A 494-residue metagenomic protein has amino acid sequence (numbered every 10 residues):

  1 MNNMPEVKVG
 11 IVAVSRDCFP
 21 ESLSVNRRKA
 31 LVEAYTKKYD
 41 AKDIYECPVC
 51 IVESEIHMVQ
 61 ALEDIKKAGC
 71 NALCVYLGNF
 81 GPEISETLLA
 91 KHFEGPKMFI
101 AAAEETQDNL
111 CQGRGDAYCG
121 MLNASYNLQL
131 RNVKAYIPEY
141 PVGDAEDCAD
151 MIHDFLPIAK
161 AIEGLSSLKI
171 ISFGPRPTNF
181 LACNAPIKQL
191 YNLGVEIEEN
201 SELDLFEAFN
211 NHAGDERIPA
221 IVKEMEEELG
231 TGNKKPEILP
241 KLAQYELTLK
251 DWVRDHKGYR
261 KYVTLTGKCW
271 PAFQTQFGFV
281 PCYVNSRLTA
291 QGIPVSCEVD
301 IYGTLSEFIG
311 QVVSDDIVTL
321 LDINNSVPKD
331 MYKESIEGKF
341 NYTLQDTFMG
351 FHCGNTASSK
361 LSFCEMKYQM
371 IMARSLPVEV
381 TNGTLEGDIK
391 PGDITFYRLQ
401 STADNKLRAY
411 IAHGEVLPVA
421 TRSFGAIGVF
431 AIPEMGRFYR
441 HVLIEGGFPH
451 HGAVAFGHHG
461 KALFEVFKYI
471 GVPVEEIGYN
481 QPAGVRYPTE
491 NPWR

Functional and structural regions predicted by a protein language model:
N2, V7-V9, E105-G232, I238: Cap/lid and interdomain-hinge subdomains that line or gate substrate/regulatory clefts in soluble alpha/beta enzymes
V32-I51, K134-Y140, V195-S201: Short beta-strand elements in bilobed, periplasmic/extracellular small-molecule ligand-binding domains
H57-C70, E86-L89, T248-G258: Short, well-structured alpha-helical segments in soluble
C70-N79, M98-I100, Y262-G267: Periplasmic-binding protein-like
L88-G115, L122-N127, K134, S286-V299: Short, acidic/small-residue loops that bind anionic groups at enzyme active sites
V222, E227-V313: Long, internal scaffold/assembly segments composed of regular secondary structure
T289-F424: C-terminal catalytic subdomain
I371-R494: Extended hydrophobic packing segments that form well-structured cores
